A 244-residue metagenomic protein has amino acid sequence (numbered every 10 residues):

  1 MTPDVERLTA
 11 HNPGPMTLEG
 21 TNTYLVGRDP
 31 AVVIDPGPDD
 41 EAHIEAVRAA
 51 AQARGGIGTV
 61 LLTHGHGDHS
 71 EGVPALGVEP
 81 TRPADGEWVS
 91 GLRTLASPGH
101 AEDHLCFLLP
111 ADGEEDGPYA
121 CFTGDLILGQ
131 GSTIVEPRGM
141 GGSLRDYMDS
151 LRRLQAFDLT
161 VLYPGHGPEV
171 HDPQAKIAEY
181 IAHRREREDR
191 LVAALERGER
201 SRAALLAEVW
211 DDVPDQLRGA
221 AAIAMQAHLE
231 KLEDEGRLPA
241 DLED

Functional and structural regions predicted by a protein language model:
M1-V33, P38-A51: Zn-dependent metallo-beta-lactamase
D4, V47, H166, L191 (+1 more regions): Residue-level signal for inorganic ion chemistry
N22-V26, G86-E87, H104-L108, L126: Short acidic loop-to-beta-strand element that houses the catalytic metal-binding Asp/Glu of nuclease active sites
A31-V33, P38-D40, R93-A96, E102-R190: Metallo-beta-lactamase
E41-P83: Active-site metal-binding motif and surrounding structural segment of the metallo-beta-lactamase
T63-H69, P98-H100, H166, H228: Histidine-centered divalent metal-coordination motifs
E71, L92, G142, A220: Residue-level signal for the nucleotide or nucleotide-sugar donor/cofactor binding architecture
A193-D244: C-terminal regulatory/interaction regions
